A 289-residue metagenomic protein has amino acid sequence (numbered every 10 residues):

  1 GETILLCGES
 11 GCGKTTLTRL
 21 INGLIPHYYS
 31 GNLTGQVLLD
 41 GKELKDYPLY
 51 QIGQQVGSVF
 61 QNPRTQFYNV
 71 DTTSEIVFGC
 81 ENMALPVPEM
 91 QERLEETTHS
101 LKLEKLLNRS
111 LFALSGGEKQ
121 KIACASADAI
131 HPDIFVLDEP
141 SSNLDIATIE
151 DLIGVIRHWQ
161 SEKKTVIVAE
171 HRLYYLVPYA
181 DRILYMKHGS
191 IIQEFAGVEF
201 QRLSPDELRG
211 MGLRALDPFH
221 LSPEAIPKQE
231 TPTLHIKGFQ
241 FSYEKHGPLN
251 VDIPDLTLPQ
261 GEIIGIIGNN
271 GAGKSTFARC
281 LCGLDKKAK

Functional and structural regions predicted by a protein language model:
N22, C282: Helix-to-loop junction immediately C-terminal to a conserved catalytic motif
S30-K42, K289: Conserved ABC transporter NBD signature motif
P88-L106: Conserved ABC ATPase "signature" region
S110-L114, E118: Conserved ABC ATPase signature
A127-D128: ABC ATPase C-loop
F135-D138: Catalytic Walker B motif of ABC-type/P-loop ATPase nucleotide-binding domains
E170-H171: H-loop/switch region of ABC-family ATPase nucleotide-binding domains
